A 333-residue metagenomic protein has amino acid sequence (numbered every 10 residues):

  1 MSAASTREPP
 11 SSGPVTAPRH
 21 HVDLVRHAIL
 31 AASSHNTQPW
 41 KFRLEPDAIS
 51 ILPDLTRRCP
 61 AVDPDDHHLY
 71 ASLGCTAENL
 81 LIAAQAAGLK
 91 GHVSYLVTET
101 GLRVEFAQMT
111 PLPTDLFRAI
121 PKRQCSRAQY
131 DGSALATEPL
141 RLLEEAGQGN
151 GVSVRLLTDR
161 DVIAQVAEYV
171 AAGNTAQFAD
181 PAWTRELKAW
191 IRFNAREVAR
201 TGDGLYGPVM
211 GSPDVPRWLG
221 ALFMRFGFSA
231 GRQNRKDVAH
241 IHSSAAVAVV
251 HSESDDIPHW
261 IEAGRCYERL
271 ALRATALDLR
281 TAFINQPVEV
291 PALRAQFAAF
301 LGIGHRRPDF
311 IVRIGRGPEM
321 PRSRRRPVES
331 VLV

Functional and structural regions predicted by a protein language model:
M1-V333: Acidic, surface-exposed loops and disordered segments
